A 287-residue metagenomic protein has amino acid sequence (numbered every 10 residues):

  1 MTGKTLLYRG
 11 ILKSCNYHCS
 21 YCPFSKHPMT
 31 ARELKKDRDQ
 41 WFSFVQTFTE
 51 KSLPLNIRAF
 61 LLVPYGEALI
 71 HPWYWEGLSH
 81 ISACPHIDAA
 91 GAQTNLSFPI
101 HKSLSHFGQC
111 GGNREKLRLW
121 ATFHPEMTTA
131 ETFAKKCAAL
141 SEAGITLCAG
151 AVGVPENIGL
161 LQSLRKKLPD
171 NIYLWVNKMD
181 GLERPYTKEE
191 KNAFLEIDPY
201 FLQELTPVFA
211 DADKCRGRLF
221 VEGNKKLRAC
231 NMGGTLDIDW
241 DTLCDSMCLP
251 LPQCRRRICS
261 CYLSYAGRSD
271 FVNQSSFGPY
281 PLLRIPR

Functional and structural regions predicted by a protein language model:
M1-S43: Canonical Radical SAM [4Fe-4S] cluster-binding loop centered on the CxxxCxxC motif and its immediate flanking residues
G3, S25, C244-R287: Flexible mid-to-C-terminal extensions adjoining Fe-S/redox cofactors in radical SAM and related proteins
L6, K26-D39, L55-H71, I81-H101 (+3 more regions): Core AdoMet radical
L12, N16, L227, L251 (+1 more regions): Residues immediately within or flanking Cys/His clusters that coordinate Zn2+ in small zinc-binding modules
F44-Y65, P286-R287: Short Fe-S-cluster ligation motifs
V45-T49, W75-S79, L104-G108, F133-A138 (+1 more regions): Generic structural signal for well-ordered alpha-helices, preferentially at hydrophobic/aromatic core positions
Y65, D239-L243: Residue-level recognition of short loop/turn positions
R114, R118, T122-W240: Radical SAM enzyme [4Fe-4S]-AdoMet core and its adjacent flexible, acidic and glycine-rich loops/tails across
